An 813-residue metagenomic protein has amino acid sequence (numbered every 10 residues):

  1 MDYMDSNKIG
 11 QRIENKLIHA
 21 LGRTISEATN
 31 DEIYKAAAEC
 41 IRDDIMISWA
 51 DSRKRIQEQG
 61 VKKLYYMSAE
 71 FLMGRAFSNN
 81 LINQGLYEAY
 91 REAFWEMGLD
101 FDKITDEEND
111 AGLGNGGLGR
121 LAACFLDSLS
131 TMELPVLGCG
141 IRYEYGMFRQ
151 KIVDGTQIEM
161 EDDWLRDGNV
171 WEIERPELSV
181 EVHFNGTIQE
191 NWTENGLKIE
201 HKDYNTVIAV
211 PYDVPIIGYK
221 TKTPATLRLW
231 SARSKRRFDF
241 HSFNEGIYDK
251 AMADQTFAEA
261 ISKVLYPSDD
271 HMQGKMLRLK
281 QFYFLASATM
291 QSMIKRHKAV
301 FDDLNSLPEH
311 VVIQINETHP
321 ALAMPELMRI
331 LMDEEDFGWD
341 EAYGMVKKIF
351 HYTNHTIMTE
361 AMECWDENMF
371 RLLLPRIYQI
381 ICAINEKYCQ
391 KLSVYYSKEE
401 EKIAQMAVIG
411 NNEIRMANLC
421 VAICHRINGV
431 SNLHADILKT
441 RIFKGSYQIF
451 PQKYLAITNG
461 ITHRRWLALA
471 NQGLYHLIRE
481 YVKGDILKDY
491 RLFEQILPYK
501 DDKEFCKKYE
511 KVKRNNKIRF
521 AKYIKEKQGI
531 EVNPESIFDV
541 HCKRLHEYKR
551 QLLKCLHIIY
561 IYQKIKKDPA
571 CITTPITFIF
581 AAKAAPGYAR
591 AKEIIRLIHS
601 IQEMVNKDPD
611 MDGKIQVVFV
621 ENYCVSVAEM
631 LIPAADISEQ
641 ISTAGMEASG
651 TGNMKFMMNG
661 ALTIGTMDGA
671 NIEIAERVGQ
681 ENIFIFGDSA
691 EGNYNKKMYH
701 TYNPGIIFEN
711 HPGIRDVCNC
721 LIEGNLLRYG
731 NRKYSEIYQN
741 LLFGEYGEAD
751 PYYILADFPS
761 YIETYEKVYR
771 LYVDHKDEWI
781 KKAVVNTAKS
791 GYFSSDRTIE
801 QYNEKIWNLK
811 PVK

Functional and structural regions predicted by a protein language model:
M1-K813: A conserved ligand/cofactor-binding region detector
